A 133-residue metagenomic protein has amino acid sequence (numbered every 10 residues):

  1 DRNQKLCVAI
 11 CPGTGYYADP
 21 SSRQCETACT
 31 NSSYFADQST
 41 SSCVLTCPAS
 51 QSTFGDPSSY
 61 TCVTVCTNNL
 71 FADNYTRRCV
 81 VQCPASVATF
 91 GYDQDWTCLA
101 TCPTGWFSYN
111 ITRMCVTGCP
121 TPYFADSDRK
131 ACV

Functional and structural regions predicted by a protein language model:
D1-Q4, G15-R23, S32-S41, Q51-Y60 (+4 more regions): Extracellular, cysteine-rich, disulfide-stabilized repeat modules with beta-strand cores
A9-P12, T27-T30, L45-C47, T64-C66 (+3 more regions): Disulfide-braced loops of extracellular cysteine-rich modules
